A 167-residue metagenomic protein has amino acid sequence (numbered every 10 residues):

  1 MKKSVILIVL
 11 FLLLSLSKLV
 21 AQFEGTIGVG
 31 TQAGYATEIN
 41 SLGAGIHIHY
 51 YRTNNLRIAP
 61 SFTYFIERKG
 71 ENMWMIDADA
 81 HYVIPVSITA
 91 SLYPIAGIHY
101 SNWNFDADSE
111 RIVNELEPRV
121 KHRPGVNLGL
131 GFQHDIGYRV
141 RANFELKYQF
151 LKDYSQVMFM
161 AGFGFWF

Functional and structural regions predicted by a protein language model:
M1-E24, F167: Cleavable N-terminal export/targeting peptides
V20-F65, G164-W166: Short glycine/proline- and aromatic-enriched beta-strand/turn motifs that initiate or cap beta-hairpins
Q22, I39, S87-T89, G137 (+1 more regions): A cross-taxa feature marking solvent-exposed loop/turn segments within ectodomains of secreted and single-pass membrane
G25-I27, N40-A44, N72-I76, H122-V126 (+1 more regions): Residues that define the transmembrane beta-barrel architecture of outer-membrane proteins
I27-A33, I58-F62, A78, P94-A96 (+3 more regions): Membrane-embedded beta-strand positions of outer-membrane beta-barrel proteins
Q32-E38, T63-K69, Y100-F105, E145-D153: Sequence/structural signature of outer-membrane beta-barrel proteins
H49-I112, R119, R123, H134-V140 (+1 more regions): Gram-negative (and chloroplast) outer-membrane scaffold detector with strong preference for beta-barrel transmembrane
H122-F167: A generic hydrophobic-segment detector
